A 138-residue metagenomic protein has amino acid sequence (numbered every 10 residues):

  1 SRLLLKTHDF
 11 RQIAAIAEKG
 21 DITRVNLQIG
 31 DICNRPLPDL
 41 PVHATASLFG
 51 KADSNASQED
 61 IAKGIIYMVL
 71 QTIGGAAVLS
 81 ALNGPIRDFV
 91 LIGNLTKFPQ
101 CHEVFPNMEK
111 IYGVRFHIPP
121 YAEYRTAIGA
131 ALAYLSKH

Functional and structural regions predicted by a protein language model:
S1-R2, F116-H138: Glycine-rich phosphate-binding/hydrolytic loop that grips phosphoryl groups
S1-V25: Glycine-rich phosphate-binding loop plus the immediately following alpha-helix
R11, T72, V90-L91, G129: Long, low-complexity N-terminal extensions
E18-P38: Conserved, helical-rich catalytic subdomain that frames metal- and/or nucleotide-binding sites in enzyme alpha/beta
P38-D88, E123: Adenine-nucleotide phosphate-binding core of ATP-dependent small-molecule kinases
H43-D53, P99-Y112: Acidic-glycine-rich active-site phosphate/pyrophosphate-binding loop
I66, T72, L91-L95, P106-Y112 (+1 more regions): Catalytic cores of soluble, metal-dependent hydrolases
L79-M108, A122-E123: Glycine-rich phosphate-binding loops at beta-strand->alpha-helix junctions
